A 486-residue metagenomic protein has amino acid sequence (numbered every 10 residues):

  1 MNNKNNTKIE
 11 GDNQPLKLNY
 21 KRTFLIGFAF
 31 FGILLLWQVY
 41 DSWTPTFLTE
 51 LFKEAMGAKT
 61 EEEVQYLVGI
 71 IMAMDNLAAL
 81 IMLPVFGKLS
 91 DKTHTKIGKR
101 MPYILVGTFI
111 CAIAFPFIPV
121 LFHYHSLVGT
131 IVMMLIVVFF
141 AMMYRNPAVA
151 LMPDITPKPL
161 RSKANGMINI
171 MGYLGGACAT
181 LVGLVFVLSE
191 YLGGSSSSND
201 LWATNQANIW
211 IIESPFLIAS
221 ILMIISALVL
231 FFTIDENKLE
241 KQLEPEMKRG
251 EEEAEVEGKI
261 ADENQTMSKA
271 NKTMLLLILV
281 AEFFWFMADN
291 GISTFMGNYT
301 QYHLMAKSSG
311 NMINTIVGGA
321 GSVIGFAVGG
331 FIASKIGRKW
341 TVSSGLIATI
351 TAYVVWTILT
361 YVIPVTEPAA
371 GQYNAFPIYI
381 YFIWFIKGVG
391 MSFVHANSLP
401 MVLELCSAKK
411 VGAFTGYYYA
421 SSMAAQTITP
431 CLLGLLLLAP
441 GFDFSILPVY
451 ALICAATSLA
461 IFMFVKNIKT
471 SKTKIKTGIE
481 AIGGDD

Functional and structural regions predicted by a protein language model:
M1-K21, F122-V132, M143-Y144, A148-V149 (+3 more regions): Intracellular loop-helix junctions on the cytosolic face of multi-pass helical membrane proteins
I9-A78, L277-A281, W285-L304: Helix-loop boundary and gating motifs at the non-cytosolic
E62-Y66, K158-I168, S308-S309, A408-Y418: Loop-to-transmembrane helix entry/capping segments in MFS-fold secondary transporters and related SLC/MFSD carriers
I81-K96, G325-R338, L437: Helix-to-loop junctions at the C-terminal end of transmembrane segments in multipass secondary transporters
K92-G107, K335-I347: Cytoplasmic membrane-interface "Motif A"-like loop-to-helix N-cap segments of 12-TM Major Facilitator Superfamily
I104-Y124, A348-Y373: C-terminal ends and interior cores of transmembrane alpha-helices in multi-pass membrane transporters/permeases
A114-L121, H125-Y144, A370-F393: Hydrophobic core of transmembrane alpha-helices in multi-pass small-molecule transporters, especially MFS/SLC-type
M143-T156, F393-S407: Intracellular juxtamembrane helix-capping segments at the cytosolic ends of symmetry-related transmembrane helices
